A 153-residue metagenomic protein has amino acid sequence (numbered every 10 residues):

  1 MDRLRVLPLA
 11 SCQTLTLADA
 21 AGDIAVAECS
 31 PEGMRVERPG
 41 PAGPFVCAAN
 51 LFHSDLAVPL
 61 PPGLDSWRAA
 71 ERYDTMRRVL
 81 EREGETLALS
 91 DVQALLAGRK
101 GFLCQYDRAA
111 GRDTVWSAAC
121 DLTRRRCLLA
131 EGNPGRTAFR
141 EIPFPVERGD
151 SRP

Functional and structural regions predicted by a protein language model:
D2-P153: C-terminal, well-structured catalytic/ligand-binding subdomain of enzymes
